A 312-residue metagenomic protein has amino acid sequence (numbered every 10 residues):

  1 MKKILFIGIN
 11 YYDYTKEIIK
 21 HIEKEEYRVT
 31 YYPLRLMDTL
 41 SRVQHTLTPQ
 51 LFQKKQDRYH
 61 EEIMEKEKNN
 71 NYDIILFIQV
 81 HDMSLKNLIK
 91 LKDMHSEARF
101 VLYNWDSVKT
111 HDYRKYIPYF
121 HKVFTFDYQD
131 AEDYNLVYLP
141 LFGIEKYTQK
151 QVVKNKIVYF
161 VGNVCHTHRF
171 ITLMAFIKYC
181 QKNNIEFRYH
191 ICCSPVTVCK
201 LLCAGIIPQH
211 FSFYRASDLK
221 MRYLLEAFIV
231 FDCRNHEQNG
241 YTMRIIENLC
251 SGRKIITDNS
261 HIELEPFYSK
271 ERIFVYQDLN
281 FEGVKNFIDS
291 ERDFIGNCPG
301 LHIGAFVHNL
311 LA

Functional and structural regions predicted by a protein language model:
K2-H21, Y27-K54, R58-Y59, N69 (+5 more regions): Nucleotide-sugar donor-binding catalytic core of glycosyltransferases
I63-N69, G283-I288: Short amphipathic alpha-helix with an adjacent loop that forms part of the alpha/beta core around
L76: N-terminal Rossmann-like NAD(P) cofactor-binding module of classical short-chain dehydrogenase/reductase
K92-D106, F124: Active-site proximal beta-strand in glycosyltransferases
C180, C250, K254-A312: Pol beta-like nucleotidyltransferase catalytic core
